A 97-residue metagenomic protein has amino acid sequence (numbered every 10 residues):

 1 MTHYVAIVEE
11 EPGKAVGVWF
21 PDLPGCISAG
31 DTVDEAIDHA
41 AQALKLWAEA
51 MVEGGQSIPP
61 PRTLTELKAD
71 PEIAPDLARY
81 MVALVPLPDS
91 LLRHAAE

Functional and structural regions predicted by a protein language model:
M1-Y4, H39-E97: Short, charged, surface-exposed hinge/linker loops at domain edges that act as mobile lids or interdomain connectors
Y4, V16, C26-S28: Structural detector for hydrophobic anchor residues on beta-strands
Y4-A6, V33: Short, charged low-complexity linear motifs
V8-L23: Short aromatic-glycine-(Arg/Gly/Cys) micro-motifs in beta-strand/loop hairpins
V18, I27, V82-V85: Hydrophobic aliphatic residue packing
P21, C26, M51: Short glycine- and Lys/Arg-enriched binding-loop motifs that mark or flank ligand-binding interfaces
P24-E35: A short, exposed loop/beta-hairpin motif centered on an aromatic-Gly-Thr core
